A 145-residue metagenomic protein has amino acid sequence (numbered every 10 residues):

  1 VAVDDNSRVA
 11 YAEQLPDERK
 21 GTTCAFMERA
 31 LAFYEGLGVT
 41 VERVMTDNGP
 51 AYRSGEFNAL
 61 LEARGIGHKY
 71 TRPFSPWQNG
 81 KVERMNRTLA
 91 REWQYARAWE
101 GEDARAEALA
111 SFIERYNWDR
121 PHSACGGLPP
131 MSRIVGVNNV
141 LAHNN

Functional and structural regions predicted by a protein language model:
D4-D5: Short, acidic, Ser/Thr-enriched surface-loop or helix-capping motifs
V9-E13, K69-T71, Y95: Short small-residue beta-strand/loop micro-motif enriched in glycine and branched aliphatics
E13-L37: Active-site beta-loop-alpha junctions of metal-dependent nucleic acid enzymes, especially the RNase H-like/DDE
E18, G36-S54, F74, G126-M131: Acidic/histidine-rich, metal-coordinating catalytic segments
R19, T23, M45, R53 (+3 more regions): Hydrophobic (often cysteine-bearing) scaffold residues that line and stabilize catalytic clefts of nucleotide/cofactor
R43-N48, E62-K81, R97-E100: RNase H-like polynucleotidyl transferase catalytic core
R64-I66, R87-N145: C-terminal domain-tail junction helix/linker
